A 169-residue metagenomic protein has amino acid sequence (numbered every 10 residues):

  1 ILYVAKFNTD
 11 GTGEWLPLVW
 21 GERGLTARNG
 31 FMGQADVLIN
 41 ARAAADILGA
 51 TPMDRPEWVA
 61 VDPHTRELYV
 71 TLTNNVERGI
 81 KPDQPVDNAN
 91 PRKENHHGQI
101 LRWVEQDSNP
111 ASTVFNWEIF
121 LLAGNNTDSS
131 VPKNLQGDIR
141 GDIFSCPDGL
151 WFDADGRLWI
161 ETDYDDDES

Functional and structural regions predicted by a protein language model:
I1-S169: Conserved small-residue
